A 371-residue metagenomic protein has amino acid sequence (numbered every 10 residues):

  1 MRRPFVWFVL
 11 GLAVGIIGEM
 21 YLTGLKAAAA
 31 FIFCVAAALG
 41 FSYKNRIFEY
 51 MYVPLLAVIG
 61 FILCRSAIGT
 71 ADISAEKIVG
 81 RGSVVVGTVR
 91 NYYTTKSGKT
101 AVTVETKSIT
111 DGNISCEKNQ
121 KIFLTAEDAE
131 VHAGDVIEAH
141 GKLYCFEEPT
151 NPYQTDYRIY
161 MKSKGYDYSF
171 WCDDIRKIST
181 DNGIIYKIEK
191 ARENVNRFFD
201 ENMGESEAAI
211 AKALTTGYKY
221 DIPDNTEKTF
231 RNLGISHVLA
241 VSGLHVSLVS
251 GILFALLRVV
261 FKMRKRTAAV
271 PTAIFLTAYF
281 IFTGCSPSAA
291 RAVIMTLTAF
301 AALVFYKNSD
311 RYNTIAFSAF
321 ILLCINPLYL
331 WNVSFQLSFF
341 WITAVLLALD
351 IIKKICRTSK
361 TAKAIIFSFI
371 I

Functional and structural regions predicted by a protein language model:
M1-E76: N-terminal leader/targeting segments
R3, W7, F48-V53, F170 (+1 more regions): Hydrophobic alpha-helical transmembrane segments in multi-pass membrane proteins
G15, G87, G141, L214 (+3 more regions): Divalent metal-coordination and catalytic microenvironments
A27-A28, I32, G40, I159 (+7 more regions): Residue-level signal for alpha-helical context at structural boundaries
L56-H237: Membrane-interface helix/helix-cap signal primarily in integral membrane proteins
